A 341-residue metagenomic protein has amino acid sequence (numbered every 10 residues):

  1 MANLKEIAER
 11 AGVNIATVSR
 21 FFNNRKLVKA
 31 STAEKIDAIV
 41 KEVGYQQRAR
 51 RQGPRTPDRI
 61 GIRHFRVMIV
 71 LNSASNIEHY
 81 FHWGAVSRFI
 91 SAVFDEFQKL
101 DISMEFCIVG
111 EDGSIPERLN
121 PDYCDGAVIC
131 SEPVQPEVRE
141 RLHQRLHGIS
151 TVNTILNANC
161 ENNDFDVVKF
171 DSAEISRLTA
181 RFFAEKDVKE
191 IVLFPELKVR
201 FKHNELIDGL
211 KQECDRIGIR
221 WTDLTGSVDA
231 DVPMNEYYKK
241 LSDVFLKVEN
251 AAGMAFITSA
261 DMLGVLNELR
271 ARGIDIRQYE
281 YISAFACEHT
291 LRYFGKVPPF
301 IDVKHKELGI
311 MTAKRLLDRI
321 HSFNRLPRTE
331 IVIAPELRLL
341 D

Functional and structural regions predicted by a protein language model:
M1-T56: N-terminal helix-turn-helix DNA-binding module of bacterial transcription factors
L4, R10, K41-G44, A49 (+4 more regions): Bacterial carbohydrate/catabolite-sensing allosteric modules
P54-G61, R118-L119: Short boundary motifs at domain starts and secondary-structure transition points
D58-H79: Interdomain hinge and pocket-entrance segments immediately C-terminal to HTH DNA-binding domains
I108: Surface-exposed acidic loop/strand-edge motifs in secreted or periplasmic proteins that form small linear binding
